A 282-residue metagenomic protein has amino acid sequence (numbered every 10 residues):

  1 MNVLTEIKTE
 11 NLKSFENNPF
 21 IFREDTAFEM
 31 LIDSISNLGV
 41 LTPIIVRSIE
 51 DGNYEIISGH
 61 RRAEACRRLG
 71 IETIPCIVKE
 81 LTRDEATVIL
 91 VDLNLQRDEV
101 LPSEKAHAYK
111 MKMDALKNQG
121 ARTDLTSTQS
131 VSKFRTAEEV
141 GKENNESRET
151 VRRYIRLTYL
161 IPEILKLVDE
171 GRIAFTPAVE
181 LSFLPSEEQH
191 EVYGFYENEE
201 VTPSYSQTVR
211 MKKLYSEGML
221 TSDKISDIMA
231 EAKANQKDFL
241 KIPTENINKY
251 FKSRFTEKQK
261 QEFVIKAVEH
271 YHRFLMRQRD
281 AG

Functional and structural regions predicted by a protein language model:
M1-K79, E85-E99: Short, charged/polar connector segments at secondary-structure boundaries
E24-A27, L31, R61-R62, T87 (+5 more regions): Helical mechanochemical/support elements of P-loop NTPase systems and associated helical scaffolds
R97-L184: Alpha-helical interaction elements
N144, R148-I265: Amphipathic alpha-helical extensions and coiled-coil-like segments
H272-G282: Short acidic DE-rich linear segments
